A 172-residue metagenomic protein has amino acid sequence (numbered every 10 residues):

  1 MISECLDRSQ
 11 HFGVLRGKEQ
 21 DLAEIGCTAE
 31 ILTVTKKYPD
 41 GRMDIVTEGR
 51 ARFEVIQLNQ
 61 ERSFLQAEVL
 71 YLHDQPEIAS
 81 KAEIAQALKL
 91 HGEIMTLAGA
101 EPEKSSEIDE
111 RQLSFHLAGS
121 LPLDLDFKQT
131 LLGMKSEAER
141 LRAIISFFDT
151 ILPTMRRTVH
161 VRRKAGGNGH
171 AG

Functional and structural regions predicted by a protein language model:
M1-G172: N-terminal low-complexity, acidic/polar interaction/targeting segments
